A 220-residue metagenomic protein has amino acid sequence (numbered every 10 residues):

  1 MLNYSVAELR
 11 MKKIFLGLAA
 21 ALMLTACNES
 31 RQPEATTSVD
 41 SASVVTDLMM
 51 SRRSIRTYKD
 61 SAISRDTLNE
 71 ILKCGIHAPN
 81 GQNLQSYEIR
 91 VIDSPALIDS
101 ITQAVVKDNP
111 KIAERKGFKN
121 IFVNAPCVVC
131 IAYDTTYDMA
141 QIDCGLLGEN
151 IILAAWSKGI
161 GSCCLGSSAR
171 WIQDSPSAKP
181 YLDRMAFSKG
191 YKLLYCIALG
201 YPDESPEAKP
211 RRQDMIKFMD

Functional and structural regions predicted by a protein language model:
L2-N3, L9-I14: Positively charged n-region of N-terminal signal peptides that target proteins for export
S5-V6, S38: Detector for intrinsically disordered, low-structure N-terminal pre-sequences
A7-E8, L24: Short, low-complexity, intrinsically disordered N-terminal modules that encode targeting/processing signals
L9, L18-A19, E149: A ubiquitous, low-specificity "background" feature that marks scattered single residues across proteins without
I14-M23: Sec-dependent N-terminal signal peptides
C27-D220: Acidic, surface-exposed loops and disordered segments
